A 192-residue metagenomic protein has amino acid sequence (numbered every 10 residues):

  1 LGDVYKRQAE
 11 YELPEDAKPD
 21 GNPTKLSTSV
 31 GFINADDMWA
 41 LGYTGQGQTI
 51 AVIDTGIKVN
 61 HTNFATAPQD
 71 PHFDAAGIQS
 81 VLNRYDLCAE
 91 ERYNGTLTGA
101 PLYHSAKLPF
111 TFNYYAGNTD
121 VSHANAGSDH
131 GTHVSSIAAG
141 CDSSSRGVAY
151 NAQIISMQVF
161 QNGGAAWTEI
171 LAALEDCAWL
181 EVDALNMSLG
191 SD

Functional and structural regions predicted by a protein language model:
L1-L41, Q46-T49, N63-P71, G190: Autoinhibitory propeptides
E12, Y115, S144, S191-D192: Residue-level marker for beta-strand->alpha-helix junctions and adjacent short loops that shape enzyme
D37-T168, L180-D183: Subtilisin-like serine protease catalytic core
E169-A173: Short, acidic/polar
L174-D192: Short acidic, glycine-rich surface-loop motifs adjacent to enzyme active sites
